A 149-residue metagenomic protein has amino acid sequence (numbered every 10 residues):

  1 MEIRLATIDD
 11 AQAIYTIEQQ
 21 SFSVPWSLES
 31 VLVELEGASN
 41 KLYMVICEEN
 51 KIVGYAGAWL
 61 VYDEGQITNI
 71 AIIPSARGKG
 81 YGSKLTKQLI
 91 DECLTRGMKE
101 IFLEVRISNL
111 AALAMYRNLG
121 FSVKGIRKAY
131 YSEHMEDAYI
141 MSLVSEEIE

Functional and structural regions predicted by a protein language model:
M1-I3: Extreme N-terminal starter segment of soluble prokaryotic enzymes
L5-S75, T86-Q88, E92, R96 (+1 more regions): Acetyl-CoA-dependent GNAT
I73-K79, I107-N109: Active-site acidic-Proline motif in GNAT/NAT acetyltransferases
G78-E92, A114-N118: Conserved acetyl-CoA-binding loop-helix of GNAT-fold acetyltransferases
K79, R96-K99: Short coil/turn segments at alpha/beta junctions that flank glycine-rich nucleotide-binding fingerprints
T95, L119, V123-G125: A secondary-structure capping/hinge motif
K99, R106-L110, A129-E149: C-terminal "cap" of GNAT-fold acetyltransferases
Y116, F121, M141: Conserved active-site tyrosine of GNAT-family acetyltransferases
